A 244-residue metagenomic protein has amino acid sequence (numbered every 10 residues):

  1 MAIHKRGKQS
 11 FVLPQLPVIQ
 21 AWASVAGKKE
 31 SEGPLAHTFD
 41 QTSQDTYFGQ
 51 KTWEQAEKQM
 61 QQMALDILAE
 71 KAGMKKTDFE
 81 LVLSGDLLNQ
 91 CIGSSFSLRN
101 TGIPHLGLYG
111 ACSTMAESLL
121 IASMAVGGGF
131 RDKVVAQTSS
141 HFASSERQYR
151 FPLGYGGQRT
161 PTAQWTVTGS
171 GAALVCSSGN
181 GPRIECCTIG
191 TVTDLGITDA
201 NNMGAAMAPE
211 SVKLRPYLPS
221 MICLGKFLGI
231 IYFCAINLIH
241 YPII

Functional and structural regions predicted by a protein language model:
M1-E54, F151-L224: Condensing-enzyme catalytic core mediating Claisen C-C bond formation in acyl metabolism
I19, E54-C112, K226-P242: Conserved beta-ketoacyl condensing-enzyme motif
E30-E32, G93-S95, S145-R150, H240-I243: Short acidic, glycine/serine/threonine-rich loops at helix termini
L35-T38, S94-P104, V126-G128, Y149-Q158: A glycine- and small-aliphatic-rich helix-loop capping segment at beta-alpha/alpha-beta transitions that lines
A56-G73, L119-I121, A206-I222: Short, well-ordered amphipathic alpha-helical segments that serve as non-catalytic structural scaffolds within diverse
S84-G85, V134-S140: Short beta-strand segments
Q90-I92, F142-R147, T193-G196: Short, well-ordered, mixed-charge alpha-helical segments that flank or form enzyme active sites
Y109-A136, V175: Active-site-proximal alpha-helical scaffold in enzymes
